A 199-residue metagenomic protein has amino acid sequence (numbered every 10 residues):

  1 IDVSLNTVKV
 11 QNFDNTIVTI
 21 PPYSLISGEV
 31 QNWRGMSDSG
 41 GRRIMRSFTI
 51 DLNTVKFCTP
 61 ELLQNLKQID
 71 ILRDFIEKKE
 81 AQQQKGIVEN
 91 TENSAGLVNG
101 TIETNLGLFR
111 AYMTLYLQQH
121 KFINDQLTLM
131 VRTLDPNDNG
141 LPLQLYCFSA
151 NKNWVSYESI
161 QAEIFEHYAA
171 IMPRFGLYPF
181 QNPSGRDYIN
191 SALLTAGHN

Functional and structural regions predicted by a protein language model:
I1-N93: Soluble accessory domains appended to multi-pass membrane transport proteins
Q68-N199: Long, non-transmembrane cytosolic or organellar matrix-exposed soluble domains/tails of integral membrane proteins
